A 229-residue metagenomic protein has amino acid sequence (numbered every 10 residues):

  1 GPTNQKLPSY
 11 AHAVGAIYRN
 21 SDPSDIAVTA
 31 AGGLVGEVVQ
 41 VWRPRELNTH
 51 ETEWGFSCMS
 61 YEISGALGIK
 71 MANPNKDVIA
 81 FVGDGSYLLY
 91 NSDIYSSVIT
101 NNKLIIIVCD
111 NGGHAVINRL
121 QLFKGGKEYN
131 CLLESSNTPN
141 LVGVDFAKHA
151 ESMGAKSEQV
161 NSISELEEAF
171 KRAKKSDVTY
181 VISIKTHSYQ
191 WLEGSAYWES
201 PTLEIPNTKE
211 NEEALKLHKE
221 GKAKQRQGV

Functional and structural regions predicted by a protein language model:
G1-L47, E53-G55, N91: Cofactor-pocket helix-loop regions in the catalytic cores of large enzyme subunits
G36-E37, V41-V229: Thiamine diphosphate
